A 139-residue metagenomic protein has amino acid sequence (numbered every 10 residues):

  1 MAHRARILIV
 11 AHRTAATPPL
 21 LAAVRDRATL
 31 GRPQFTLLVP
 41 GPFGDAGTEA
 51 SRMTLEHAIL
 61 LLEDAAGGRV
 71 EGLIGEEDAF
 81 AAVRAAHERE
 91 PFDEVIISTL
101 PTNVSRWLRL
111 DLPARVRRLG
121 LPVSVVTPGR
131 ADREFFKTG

Functional and structural regions predicted by a protein language model:
A2-E49, V125-P128: Small/aliphatic-rich secondary-structure junction motif
R6, E94-I96: Structural motif
T48-I59, L110-P113: Short, surface-exposed alpha-helical segments at coil->helix boundaries
A58-G68: Short helix-loop-beta junction
G67-D93: Structural beta-alpha unit
T99-A114: Glycine-rich, Arg-bearing micro-motifs that act as flexible, cationic patches
L119-K137: Short, flexible loop segments at boundaries between secondary-structure elements
